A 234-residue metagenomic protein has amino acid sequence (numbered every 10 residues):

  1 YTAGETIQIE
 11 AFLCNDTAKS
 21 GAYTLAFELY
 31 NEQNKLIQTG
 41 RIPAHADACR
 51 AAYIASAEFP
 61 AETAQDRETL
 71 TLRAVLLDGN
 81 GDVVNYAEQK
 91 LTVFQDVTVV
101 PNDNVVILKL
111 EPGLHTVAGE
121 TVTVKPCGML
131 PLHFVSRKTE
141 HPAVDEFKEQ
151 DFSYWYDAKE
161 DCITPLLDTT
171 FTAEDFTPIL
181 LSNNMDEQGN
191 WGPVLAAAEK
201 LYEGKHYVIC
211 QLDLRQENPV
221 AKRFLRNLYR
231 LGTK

Functional and structural regions predicted by a protein language model:
Y1-E5: Short, solvent-exposed loop/linker segments at the N-terminal edge of repeated beta-sheet extracellular domains
T6-H45, A52-E58, R67-L77: Beta-strand-rich binding/interaction modules
L36-T39, D47-S56, V84-Y86, L166-Q188: Local beta-strand/beta-hairpin segments that build beta-sheet-rich folds
P43-D47, D82-N102: Short beta-strand elements
A61-T63: Short, flexible loop/turn segments at beta-strand junctions in immunoglobulin-like and fibronectin type III
T98, D103-P131, A143, G204-C210 (+1 more regions): Short alpha-beta junction capping motif
V122-V220: Catalytic beta-strand/loop cores that center a nucleophilic Ser/Cys/Thr and support acyl-enzyme chemistry
V220-R223, N227: Extracytoplasmic/secreted proteins, especially bacterial periplasmic and envelope-associated proteins
